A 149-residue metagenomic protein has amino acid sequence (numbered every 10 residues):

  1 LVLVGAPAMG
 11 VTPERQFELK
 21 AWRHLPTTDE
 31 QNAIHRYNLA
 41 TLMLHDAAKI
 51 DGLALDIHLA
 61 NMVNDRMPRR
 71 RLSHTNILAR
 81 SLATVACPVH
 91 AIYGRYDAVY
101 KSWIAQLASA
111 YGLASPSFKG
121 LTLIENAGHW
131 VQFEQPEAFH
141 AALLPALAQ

Functional and structural regions predicted by a protein language model:
L1-E30: Flexible "cap/lid" loop of the alpha/beta hydrolase fold
G5, H58, L82, A91-G94 (+2 more regions): Generic structural signal for small/hydrophobic residues in well-ordered secondary structure, especially within
M9-G10, V99, W130: Active-site loop signature of alpha/beta-hydrolase-fold enzymes
T12-F17, S102-A105, E134-P136: Short aromatic-enriched loop/helix-cap "lid" or pocket-rim segments at secondary-structure transitions that line
F17-A21, Q106-Y111, H140: Glycine-rich, phosphate-binding/catalytic loops in enzymes
D29-C87: Conserved alpha/beta-hydrolase catalytic His-Asp/Glu region
I92-A127: Conserved loop-alpha-helix segment in the C-terminal half of the alpha/beta-hydrolase fold that carries the catalytic
P116-Q149: Catalytic active-site module of serine/aspartate enzymes centered on a nucleophile-bearing elbow/loop
